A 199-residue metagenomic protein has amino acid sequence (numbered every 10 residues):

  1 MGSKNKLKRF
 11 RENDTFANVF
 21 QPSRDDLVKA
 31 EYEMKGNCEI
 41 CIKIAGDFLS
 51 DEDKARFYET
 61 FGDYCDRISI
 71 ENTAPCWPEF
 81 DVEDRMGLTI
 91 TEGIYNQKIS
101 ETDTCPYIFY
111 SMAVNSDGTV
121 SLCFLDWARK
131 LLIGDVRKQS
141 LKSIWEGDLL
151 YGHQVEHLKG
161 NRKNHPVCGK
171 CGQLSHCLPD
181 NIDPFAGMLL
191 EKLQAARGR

Functional and structural regions predicted by a protein language model:
M1-R67, E71: Radical SAM/AdoMet-radical enzyme domain recognition
R9, D53-F57, E79-D84, I182: Short aromatic-enriched loop/helix-cap "lid" or pocket-rim segments at secondary-structure transitions that line
F48-L49, S69-T89, W127-K130: Flexible glycine/acidic-rich beta-alpha junction loops that bind and position SAM and/or redox cofactors in anaerobic
E83-N96, D148-L149: Short, positively charged
E101-D103: Nucleotide-sugar-dependent
P106-I108: Short, small/polar residue-rich loop motifs at catalytic or cofactor-binding pockets
V114-N115: Short, acidic, Ser/Thr-enriched surface-loop or helix-capping motifs
T119-V120, F124-R199: Flexible mid-to-C-terminal extensions adjoining Fe-S/redox cofactors in radical SAM and related proteins
